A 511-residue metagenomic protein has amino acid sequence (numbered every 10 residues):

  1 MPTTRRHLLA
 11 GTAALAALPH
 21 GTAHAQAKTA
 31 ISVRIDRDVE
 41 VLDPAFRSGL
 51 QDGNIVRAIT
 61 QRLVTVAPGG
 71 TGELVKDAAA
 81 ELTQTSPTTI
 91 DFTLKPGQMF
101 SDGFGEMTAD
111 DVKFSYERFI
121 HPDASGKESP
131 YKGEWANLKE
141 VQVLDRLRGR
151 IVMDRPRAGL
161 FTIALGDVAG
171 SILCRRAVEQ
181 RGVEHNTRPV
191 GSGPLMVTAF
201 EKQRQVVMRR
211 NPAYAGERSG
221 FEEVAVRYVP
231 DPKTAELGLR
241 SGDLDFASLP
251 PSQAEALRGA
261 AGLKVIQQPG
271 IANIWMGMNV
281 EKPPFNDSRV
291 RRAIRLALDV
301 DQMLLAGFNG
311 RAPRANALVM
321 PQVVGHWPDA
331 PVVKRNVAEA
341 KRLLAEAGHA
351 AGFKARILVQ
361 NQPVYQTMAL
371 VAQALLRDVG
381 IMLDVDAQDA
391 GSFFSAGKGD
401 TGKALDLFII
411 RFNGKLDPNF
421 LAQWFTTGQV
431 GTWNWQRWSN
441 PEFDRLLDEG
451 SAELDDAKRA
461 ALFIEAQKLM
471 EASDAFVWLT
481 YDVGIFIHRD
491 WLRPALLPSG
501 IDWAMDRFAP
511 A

Functional and structural regions predicted by a protein language model:
S32, T108-E117, R146-V152, G193-P194 (+7 more regions): Alpha-helical secondary-structure segments
R34-P87, E117, R188-S192: N-terminal lobe/hinge region of extracytoplasmic solute-binding protein
A67-G69, R146, P156-S219, E223 (+3 more regions): Gly/Pro-rich hinge or "lid" segments in bacterial periplasmic/extracellular proteins
E81-S125, R150, P284: Aromatic- and charge-enriched surface segment that lines or borders ligand/interaction sites
T83, T93, S129-R176: Surface-exposed binding/hinge segments that line and control ligand-binding clefts or catalytic entry sites
V183, N211-L257, M382: Ligand-site clamp/hinge motif
G310-E346, V364-T367: Structural transition elements
M382-F393, A422-D490, A511: Extracytoplasmic/peripheral linker and loop segments enriched in polar/acidic and small residues with frequent Thr/Pro
